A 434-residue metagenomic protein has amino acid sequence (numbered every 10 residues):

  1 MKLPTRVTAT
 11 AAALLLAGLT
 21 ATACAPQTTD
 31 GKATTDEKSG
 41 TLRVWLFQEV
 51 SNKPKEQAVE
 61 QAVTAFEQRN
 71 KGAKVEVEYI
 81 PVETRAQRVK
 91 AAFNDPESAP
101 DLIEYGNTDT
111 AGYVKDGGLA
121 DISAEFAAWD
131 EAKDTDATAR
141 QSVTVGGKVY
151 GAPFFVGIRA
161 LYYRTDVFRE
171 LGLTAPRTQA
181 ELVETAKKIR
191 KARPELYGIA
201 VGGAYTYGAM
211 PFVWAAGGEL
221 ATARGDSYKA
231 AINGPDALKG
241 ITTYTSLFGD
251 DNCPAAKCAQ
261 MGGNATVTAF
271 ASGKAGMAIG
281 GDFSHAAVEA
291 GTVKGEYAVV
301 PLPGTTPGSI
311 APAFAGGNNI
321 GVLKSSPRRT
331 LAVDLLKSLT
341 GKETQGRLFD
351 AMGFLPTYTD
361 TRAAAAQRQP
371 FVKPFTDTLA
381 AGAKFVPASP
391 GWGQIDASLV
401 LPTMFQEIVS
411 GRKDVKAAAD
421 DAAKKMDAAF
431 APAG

Functional and structural regions predicted by a protein language model:
K2-G112, T306, T330-L331, A417 (+1 more regions): Conserved N-terminal structural module of periplasmic/extracytoplasmic solute-binding proteins
Q68, L171, S246-N252, E289-F354: Extracytoplasmic/periplasmic substrate-recognition and gating elements
Y79-R88, T108, Q179-E184, K257-A271: Short helix-initiation/N-cap motifs at beta->coil->alpha
N107-I158, F212, A298, Q367-P370 (+1 more regions): Hinge/lid segment of periplasmic solute-binding proteins
V114-G118, T138-T174, V201-D226, A315-G321 (+1 more regions): Periplasmic solute-binding protein
S123-T135, I199, G218-K239, E289-T292 (+5 more regions): Short, solvent-exposed loop/beta-turn-alpha elements that line the ligand-binding surface or hinge of extracytoplasmic
A186-K187, K229-C258: Glycine-centered hinge/linker elements that transmit conformational signals in sensory and ligand-binding systems
V300, D350-A397, E407, A431-P432: Long, aromatic- and glycine/proline-rich binding clefts that accommodate carbohydrate-like moieties
